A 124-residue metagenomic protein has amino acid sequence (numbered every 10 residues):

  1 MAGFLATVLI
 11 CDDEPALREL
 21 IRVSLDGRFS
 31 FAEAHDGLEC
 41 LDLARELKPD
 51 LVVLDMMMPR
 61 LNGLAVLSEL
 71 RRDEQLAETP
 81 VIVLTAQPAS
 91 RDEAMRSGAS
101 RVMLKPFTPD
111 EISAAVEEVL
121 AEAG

Functional and structural regions predicted by a protein language model:
M1-L9, D110-G124: Non-catalytic signal-transmission and effector/linker regions of two-component phosphorelay proteins
P15-A32: Two-component/phosphorelay signaling modules centered on CheY-like receiver
D36-E39, D50, N62-S68: Acidic catalytic/metal-coordinating carboxylates
D42, L64-A77: Short amphipathic alpha-helix used as the core "switch/output" element in two-component signaling
D55: Active-site residues of response regulator receiver
M58: Receiver (REC) domain active-site loop signature in two-component systems and cognate sites in sensor histidine kinases
A65, Q87-L104, S113-A114: Alpha4 helix (beta4-alpha4-beta5 surface) of REC/receiver domains from two-component response regulators
I82-L84: Hydrophobic/aromatic residues positioned on beta-strands within the core alpha/beta folds
